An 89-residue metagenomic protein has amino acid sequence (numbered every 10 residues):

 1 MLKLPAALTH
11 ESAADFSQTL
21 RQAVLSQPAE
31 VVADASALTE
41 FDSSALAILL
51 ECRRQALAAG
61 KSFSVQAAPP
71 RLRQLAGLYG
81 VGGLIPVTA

Functional and structural regions predicted by a protein language model:
M1-F41, L50-A89: STAS-like cytosolic regulatory interaction modules
